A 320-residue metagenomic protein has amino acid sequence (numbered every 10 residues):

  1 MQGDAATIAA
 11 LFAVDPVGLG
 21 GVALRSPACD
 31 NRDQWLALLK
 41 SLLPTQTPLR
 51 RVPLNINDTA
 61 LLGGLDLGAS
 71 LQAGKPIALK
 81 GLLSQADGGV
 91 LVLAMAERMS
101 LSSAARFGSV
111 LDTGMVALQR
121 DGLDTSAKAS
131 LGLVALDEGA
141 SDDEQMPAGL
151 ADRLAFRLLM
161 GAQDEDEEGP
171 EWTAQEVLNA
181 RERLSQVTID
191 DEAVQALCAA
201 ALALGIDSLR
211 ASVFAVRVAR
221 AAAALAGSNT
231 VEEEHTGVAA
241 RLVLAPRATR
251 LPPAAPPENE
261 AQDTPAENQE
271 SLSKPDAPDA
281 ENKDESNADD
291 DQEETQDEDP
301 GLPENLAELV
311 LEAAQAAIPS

Functional and structural regions predicted by a protein language model:
M1-L154, L158: Conserved ASCE/P-loop NTPase catalytic core
G21-R25, G89-V90, L136-A140, G161 (+3 more regions): Short hinge/gating elements
L36, S84-Q85, S130-L131, R220-S228 (+2 more regions): Short amphipathic alpha-helical patches
L79, T125, A215, G237 (+1 more regions): Residue-level signal for alpha-helical context at structural boundaries
E97-A105, D166-E167, P257-D263: Short secondary-structure transition/capping segments
S103-A104, Q163-T249: Basic, amphipathic alpha-helical bundle interface domains used for macromolecular binding and assembly
G108, T173-Q175, D263: A short, terminal or domain-edge coil/loop segment
S228-S320: C-terminal engagement/docking regions of AAA+ P-loop ATPases
